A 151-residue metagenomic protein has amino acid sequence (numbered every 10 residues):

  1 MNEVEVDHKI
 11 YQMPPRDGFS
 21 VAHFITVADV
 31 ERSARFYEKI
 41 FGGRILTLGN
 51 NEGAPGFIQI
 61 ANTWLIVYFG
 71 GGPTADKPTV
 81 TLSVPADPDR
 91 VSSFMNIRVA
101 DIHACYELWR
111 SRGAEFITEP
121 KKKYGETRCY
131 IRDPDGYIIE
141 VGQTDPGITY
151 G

Functional and structural regions predicted by a protein language model:
M1-A22, R44-I97, A104-R132, T144-G151: Vicinal oxygen chelate
V27, N96-V99: Short, solvent-exposed loop/helix junctions and linker helices that flank or host conserved functional motifs
V27-V30, N51: Conserved beta-strand-loop-alpha-helix junction that forms the acyl-donor binding cleft
R32-S33, D101, C105: Short phosphate-engaging motifs
S33-E38, W109, G136: Conserved active-site tyrosine of GNAT-family acetyltransferases
E140-V141: Short glycine-/small-residue motifs
